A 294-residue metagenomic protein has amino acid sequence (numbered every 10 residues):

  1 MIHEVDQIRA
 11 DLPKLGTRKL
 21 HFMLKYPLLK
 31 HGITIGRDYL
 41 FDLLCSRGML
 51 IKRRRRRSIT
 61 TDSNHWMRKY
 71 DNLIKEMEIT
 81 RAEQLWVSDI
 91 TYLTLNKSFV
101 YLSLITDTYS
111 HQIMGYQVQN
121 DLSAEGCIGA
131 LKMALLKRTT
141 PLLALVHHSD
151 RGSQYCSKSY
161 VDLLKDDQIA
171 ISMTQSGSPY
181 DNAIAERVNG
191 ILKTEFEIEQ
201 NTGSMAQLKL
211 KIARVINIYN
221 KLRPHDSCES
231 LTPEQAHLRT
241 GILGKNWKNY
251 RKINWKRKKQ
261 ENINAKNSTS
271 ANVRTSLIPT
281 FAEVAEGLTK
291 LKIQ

Functional and structural regions predicted by a protein language model:
M1-A82, S178, E234-L243: Basic, flexible linker segments flanking DNA-binding modules in nucleic acid-interacting mobile-element proteins
V5, L20, L40, I74 (+11 more regions): Mobile genetic element proteins and their domesticated derivatives, centered on retroelements and DNA transposons
L12-K14, L29, E78-T80, L95-N96 (+3 more regions): Conserved, non-catalytic sequence blocks in retroelement Pol enzymes and Pol-derived host proteins
R37-L104, I128-A130, K137-A144, K256-Q294: Mobile-element integrase/transposase regions, centering on the N-terminal DNA-binding/Zn-coordinating module
T60-S63, S149-R151, S157-V161, I171-K193 (+2 more regions): RNase H-like two-metal-ion nuclease catalytic core shared by retroviral integrases and related mobile-element nucleases
I90-S123, K132-L135, L163: Short conserved beta-strand segments at catalytic cores or DNA/RNA-binding microdomains of nucleic-acid binding
Q112-Y116, S172-T174, I198-E199: Short small-residue beta-strand/loop micro-motif enriched in glycine and branched aliphatics
K165-I169, I191-Q294: C-terminal domain-tail junction helix/linker
